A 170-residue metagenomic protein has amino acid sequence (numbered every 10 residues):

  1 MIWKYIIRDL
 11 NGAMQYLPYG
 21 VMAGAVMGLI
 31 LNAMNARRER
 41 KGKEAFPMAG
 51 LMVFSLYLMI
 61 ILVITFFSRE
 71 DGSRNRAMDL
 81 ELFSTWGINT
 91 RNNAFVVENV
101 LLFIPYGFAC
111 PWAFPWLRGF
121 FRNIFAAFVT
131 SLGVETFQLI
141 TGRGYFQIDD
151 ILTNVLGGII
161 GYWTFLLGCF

Functional and structural regions predicted by a protein language model:
M1-G142, I148, Y162-F170: Bulky hydrophobic segments
